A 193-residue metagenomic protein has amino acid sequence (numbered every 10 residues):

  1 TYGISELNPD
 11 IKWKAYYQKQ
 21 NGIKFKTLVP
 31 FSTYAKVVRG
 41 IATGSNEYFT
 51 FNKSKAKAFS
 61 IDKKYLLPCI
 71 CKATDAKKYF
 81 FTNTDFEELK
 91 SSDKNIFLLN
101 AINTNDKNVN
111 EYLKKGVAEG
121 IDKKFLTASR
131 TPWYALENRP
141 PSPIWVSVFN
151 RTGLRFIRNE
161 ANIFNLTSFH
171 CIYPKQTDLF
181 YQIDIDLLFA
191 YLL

Functional and structural regions predicted by a protein language model:
T1-F25: A conserved mid-domain beta-alpha-beta active-site/ligand-binding segment of alpha/beta enzyme cores
I23-L193: Polybasic, glycine- and aromatic-enriched phosphate-binding surface used to engage nucleic acids
